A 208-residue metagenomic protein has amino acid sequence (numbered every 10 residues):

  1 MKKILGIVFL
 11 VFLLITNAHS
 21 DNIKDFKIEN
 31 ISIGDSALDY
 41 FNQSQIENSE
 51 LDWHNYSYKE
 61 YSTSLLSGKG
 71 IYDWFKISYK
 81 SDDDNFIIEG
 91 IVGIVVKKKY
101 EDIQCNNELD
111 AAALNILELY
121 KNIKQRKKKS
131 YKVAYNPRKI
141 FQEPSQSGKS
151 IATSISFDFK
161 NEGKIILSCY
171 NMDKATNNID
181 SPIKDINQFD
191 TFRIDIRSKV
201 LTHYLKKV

Functional and structural regions predicted by a protein language model:
I4-A18: Sec-dependent N-terminal signal peptides
V11, D21, D25, S81-D84: Hydrophobic alpha-helical context, especially transmembrane and signal-peptide helices
F12, S36, Y40, W74-K76: Residues at secondary-structure transition points
D21-Y61, L65, G90-V208: Non-cytosolic coordination micro-motifs
S62-I87: Compositionally biased P/S/T/G-rich terminal and signal peptide-adjacent segments that lie outside catalytic cores
